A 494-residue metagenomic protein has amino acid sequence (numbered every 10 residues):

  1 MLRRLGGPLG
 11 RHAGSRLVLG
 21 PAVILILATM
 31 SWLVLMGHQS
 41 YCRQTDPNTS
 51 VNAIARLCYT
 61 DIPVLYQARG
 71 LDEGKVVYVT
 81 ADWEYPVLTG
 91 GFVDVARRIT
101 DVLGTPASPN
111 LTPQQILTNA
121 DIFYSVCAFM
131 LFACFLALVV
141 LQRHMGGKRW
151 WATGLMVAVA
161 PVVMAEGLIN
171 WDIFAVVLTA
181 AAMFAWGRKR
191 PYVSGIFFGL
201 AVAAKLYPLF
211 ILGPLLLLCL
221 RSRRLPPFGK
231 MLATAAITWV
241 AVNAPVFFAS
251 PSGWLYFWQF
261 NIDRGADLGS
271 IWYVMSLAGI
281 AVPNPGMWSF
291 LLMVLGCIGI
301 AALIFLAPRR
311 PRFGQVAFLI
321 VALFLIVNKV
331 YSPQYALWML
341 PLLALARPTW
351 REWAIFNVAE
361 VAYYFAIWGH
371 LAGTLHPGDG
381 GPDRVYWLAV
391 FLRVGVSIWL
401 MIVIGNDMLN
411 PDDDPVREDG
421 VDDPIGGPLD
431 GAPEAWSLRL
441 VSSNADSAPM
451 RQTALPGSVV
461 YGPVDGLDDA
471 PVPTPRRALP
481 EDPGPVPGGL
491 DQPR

Functional and structural regions predicted by a protein language model:
M1-W254, F290-R494: Multi-pass membrane glycosyltransferase architecture that uses lipid-linked
N52-L65, Y256-A281, A389: Luminal/periplasmic active-site loops of membrane-embedded glycosylation enzymes
G269-A301: C-terminal amphipathic alpha-helical segment
